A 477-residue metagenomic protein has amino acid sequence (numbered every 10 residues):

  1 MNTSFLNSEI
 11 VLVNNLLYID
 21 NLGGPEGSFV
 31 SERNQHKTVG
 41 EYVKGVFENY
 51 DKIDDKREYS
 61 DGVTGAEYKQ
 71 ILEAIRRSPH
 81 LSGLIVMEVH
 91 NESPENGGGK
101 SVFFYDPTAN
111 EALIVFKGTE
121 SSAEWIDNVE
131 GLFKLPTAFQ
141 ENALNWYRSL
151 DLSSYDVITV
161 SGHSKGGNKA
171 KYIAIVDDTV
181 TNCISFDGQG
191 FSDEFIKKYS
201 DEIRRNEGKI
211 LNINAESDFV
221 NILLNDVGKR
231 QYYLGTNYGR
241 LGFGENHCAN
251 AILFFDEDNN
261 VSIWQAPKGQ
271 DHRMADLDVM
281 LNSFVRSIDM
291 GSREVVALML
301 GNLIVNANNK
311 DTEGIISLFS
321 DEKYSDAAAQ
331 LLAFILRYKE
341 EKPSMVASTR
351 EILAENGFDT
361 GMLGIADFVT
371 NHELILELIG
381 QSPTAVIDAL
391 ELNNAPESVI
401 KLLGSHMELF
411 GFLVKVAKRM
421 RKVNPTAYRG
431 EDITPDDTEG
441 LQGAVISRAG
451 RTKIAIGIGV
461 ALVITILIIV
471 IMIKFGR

Functional and structural regions predicted by a protein language model:
N2, D20-E26, R33-Q70, R76-H80 (+4 more regions): Alpha/beta hydrolase fold serine-hydrolase catalytic domain that processes acyl esters and thioesters
L6: RNA-binding accessory domains that recognize and position tRNA/RNA substrates
I10-V13, I19: N-terminal mature-domain "stem" immediately C-terminal to a signal peptide or N-terminal signal-anchor/transmembrane
G162-G166, A170: Gly/Ala-rich beta-loop-alpha elbow adjacent to hydrolase catalytic centers
A170-V176: Short glycine-enriched nucleophile-adjacent loop and the immediately C-terminal alpha-helix near the catalytic center
D437-A461: Juxtamembrane cytosolic/matrix-side boundary and N-terminal portion of single-pass signal-anchor/stop-transfer
I458-V470: Final/C-terminal transmembrane alpha-helix of multipass membrane proteins
I469-R477: Juxtamembrane boundary at the C-terminal end of a transmembrane helix
